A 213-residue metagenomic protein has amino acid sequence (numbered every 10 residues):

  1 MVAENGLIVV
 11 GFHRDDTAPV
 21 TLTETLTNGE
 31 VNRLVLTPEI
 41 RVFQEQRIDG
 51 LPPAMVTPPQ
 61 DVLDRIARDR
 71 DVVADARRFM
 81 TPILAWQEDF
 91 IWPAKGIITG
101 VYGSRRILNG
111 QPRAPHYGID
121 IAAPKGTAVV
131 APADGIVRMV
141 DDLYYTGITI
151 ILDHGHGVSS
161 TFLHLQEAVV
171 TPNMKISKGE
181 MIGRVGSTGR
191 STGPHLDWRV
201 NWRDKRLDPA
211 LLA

Functional and structural regions predicted by a protein language model:
M1-V101: Non-catalytic extracellular/periplasmic "stalk" and linker regions immediately N-terminal to catalytic or recognition
I91-A213: Catalytic cores of peptidoglycan-degrading enzymes
